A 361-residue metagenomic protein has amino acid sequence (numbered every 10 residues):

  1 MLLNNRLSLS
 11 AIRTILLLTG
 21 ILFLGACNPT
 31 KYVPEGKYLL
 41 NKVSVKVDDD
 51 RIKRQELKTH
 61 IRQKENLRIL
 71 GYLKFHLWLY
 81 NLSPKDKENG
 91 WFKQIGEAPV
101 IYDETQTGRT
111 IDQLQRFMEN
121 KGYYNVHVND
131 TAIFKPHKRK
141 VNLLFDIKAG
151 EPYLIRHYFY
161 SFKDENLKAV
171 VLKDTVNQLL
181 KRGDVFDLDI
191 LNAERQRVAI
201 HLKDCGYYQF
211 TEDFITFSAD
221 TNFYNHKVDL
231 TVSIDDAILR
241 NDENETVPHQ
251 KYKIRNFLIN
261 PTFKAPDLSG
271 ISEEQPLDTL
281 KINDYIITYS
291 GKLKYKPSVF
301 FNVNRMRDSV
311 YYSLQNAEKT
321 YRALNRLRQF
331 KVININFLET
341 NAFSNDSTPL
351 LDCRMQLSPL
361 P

Functional and structural regions predicted by a protein language model:
M1-S10: N-terminal secretory signal peptides that target proteins for export/translocation
L2, N28-R326, I335, T348-L350: Interaction-mediating elements
A11-L17: Sec-dependent signal peptide recognition, specifically the positively charged N-region followed immediately by
F23-A26: C-terminal motif of bacterial Sec signal peptides marking the signal peptidase cleavage site
T340-D346: AMP-binding (ANL) adenylation modules
Q356-P361: Transmembrane beta-strand segments of Gram-negative outer membrane beta-barrel proteins
